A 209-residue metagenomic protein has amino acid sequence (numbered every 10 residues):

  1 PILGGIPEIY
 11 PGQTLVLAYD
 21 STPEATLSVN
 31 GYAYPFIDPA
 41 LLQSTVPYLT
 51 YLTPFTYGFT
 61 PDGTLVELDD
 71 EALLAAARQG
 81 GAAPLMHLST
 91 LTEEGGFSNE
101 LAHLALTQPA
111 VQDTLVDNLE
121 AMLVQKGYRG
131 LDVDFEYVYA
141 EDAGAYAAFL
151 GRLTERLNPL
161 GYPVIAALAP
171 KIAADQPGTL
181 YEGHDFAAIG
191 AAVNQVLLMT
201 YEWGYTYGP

Functional and structural regions predicted by a protein language model:
I2, E8-I9, P35-D38, L42-T45 (+6 more regions): Solvent-exposed, acidic/flexible segments
I2-L27: Extracellular LysM carbohydrate-binding repeats and other cell-envelope/extracellular binding modules
E8-I9, T22-A25, Q43-Y48, R78-G80 (+3 more regions): Extracellular/periplasmic catalytic domains that process cell-envelope and extracellular macromolecules
V16, S28-A33, T50-T56, A83-L88 (+3 more regions): Structural recognition of the beta-strand scaffold that forms the well-ordered cores of secreted hydrolase catalytic
D20-N118: Glycan-recognition patch characteristic of GH18 chitinases/ENGases and related GlcNAc/peptidoglycan-binding proteins
T56, T114-A145, A192-G208: Active-site groove signature of glycoside hydrolases
P61-L68, G144-P209: Substrate-binding surface in catalytic domains of secreted glycosidases
S89-L106, D132-A140, L168-A173, Q195-L198: Aromatic-lined carbohydrate-binding surfaces of glycoside hydrolases
